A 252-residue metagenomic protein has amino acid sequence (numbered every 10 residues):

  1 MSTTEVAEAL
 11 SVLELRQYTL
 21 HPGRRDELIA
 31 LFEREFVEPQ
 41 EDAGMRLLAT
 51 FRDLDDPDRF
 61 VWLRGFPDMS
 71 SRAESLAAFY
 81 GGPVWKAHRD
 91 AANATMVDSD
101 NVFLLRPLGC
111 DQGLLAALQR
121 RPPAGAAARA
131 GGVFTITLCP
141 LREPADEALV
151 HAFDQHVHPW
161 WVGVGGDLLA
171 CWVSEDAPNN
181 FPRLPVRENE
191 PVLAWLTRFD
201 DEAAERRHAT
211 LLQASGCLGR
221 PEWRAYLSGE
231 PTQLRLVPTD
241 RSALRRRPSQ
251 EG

Functional and structural regions predicted by a protein language model:
S2-L10, R46-D58, K86-A130, D167-E190 (+1 more regions): Glycine-rich beta-strand-turn "strand-cap" elements at beta-sheet edges
T3-V12, T19-H21, R25-P39, L48-L54 (+4 more regions): Anionic, Ser/Thr-rich low-complexity intrinsically disordered regions
L13, F134, L141, L149 (+2 more regions): A compositionally biased, intrinsically disordered/low-complexity signal enriched for hydrophobic/aromatic residues
L13-T19, A49-Y80, N101, V133-L141 (+2 more regions): Short, well-ordered beta-strand segments in beta-rich or mixed alpha/beta enzyme and ligand-binding folds
R16-P22, A30, D55-V61, D90-A94 (+2 more regions): Short low-complexity stretches enriched in small and charged residues
R24-L48, A145-V173, L212-L218: Short amphipathic alpha-helical segments
R25, S71, G109-C110, P144-D146 (+3 more regions): Generic "edge-of-domain/loop-turn" microfeature
P122-A126, P144-L149: Short helix-to-loop capping/linker segments positioned immediately adjacent to catalytic or ligand/cofactor-binding
